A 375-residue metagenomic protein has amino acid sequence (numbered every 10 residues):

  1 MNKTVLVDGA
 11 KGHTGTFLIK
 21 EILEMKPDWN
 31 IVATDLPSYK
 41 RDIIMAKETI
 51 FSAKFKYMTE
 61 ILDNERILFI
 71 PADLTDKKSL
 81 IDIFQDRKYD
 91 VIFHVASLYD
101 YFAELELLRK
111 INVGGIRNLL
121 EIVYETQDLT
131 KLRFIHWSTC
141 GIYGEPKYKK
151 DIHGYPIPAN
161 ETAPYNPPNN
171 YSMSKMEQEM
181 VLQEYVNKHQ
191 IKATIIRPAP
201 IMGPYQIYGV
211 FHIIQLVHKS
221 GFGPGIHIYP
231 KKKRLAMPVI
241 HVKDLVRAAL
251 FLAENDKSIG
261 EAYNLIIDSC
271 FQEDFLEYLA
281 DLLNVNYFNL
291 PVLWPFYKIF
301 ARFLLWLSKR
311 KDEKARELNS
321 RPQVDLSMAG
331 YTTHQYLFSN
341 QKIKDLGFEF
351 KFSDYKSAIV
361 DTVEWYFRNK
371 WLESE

Functional and structural regions predicted by a protein language model:
V5-M25: N-terminal Rossmann NAD(P)H-binding glycine-rich loop of SDR-like oxidoreductase domains
D35-L62: Glycine-rich phosphate-binding loop and adjoining beta1-alpha1-beta2 segment of Rossmann-like nucleotide-binding folds
D63-I67, P71-G114, E145: NAD(P)H-binding glycine-rich loop region in Rossmannoid oxidoreductase-like domains and their noncatalytic homologs
N118-M173: Conserved Rossmann-fold NAD(P)-dependent oxidoreductase catalytic core, especially the SDR/UDP-sugar
Y148-K150, Y185-V242, F251, L279-A280: NAD(P)-dependent short-chain dehydrogenase/reductase
N166-T194: Active-site Tyr-X1-5-Lys
L245, A249, L265, I343 (+1 more regions): Non-catalytic, hydrophobic alpha-helical segments
F251-Q323, S339, D345, V363 (+1 more regions): Mid/C-terminal beta-alpha module of Rossmann-like enzyme folds, strongest in SDR-family dehydrogenases/epimerases
